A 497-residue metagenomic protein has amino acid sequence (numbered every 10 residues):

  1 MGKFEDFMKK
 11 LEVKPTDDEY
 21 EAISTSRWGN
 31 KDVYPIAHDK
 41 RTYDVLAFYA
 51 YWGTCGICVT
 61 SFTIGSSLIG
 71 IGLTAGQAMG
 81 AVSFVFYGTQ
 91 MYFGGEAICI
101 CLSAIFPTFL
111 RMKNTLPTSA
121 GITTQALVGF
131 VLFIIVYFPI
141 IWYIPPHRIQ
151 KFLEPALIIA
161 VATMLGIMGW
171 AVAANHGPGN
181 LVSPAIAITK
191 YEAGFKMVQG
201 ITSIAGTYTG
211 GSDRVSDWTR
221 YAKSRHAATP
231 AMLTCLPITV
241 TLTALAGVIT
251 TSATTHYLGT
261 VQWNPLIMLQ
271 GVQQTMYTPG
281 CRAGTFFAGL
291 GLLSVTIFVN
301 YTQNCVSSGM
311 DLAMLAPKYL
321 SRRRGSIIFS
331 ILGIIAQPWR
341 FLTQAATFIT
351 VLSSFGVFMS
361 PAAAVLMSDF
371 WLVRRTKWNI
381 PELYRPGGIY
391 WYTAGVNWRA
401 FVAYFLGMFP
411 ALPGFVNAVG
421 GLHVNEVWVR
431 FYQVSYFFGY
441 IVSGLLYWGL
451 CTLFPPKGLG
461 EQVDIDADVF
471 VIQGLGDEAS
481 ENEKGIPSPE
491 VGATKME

Functional and structural regions predicted by a protein language model:
G2-Q77, M168-G177, I188-I201, R220-A227 (+1 more regions): Membrane-interface "cap" regions at the ends of multi-pass membrane proteins
S67-G72, T89, L132-A156, G169-N175 (+3 more regions): Membrane-water interface regions at transmembrane-helix termini and the short interhelical loops of multi-pass membrane
I69, T74-G80, G166-A336: Membrane-embedded translocation segments of transport machinery
A81-P117, Y301-A313: Hydrophobic transmembrane alpha-helices that form the core helical bundles of multi-pass secondary transporters
G95, V128-A174, L181-V182, M232-L236 (+1 more regions): Membrane-interface loop-to-helix entry segments
G95-A104, I141, I159-I186, G200 (+5 more regions): Hydrophobic alpha-helical segments and their helix-loop junctions in multi-pass secondary transporters
S119-L132, M314-A346, G388-P410: Loop-to-transmembrane helix boundary motifs in multi-pass membrane proteins
A362-L446: C-terminal membrane-solvent junction of multi-pass transporters and transport-like membrane proteins
